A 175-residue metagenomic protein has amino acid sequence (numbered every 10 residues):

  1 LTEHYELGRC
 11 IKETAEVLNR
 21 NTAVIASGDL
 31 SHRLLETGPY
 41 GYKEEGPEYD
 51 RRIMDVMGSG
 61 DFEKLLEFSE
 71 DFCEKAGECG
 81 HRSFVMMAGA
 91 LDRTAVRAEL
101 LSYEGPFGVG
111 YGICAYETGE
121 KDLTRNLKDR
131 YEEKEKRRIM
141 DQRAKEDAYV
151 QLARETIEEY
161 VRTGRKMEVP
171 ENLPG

Functional and structural regions predicted by a protein language model:
L1-R9, E16-V17, T37-P174: Flexible, D/E/H-enriched segments
C10-I11, A23: Extracytoplasmic, non-cytosolic globular domains
R20-G28: Beta-strand elements within well-structured catalytic alpha/beta cores of enzymes that handle phosphate/sulfate esters
L30-R33: Short, catalytically relevant binding-site loops at active-site mouths
